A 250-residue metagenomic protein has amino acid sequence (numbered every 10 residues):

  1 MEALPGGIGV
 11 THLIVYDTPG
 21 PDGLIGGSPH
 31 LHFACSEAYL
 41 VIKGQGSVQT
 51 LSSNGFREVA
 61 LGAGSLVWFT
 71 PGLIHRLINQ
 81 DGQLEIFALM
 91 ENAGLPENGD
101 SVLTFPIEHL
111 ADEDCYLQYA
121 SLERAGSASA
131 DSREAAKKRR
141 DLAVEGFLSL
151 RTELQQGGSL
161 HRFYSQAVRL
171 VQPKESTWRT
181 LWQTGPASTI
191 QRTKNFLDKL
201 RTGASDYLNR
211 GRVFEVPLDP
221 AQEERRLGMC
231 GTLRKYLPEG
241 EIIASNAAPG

Functional and structural regions predicted by a protein language model:
E2-V15: N-terminal regions that are enriched for targeting/export leaders and immediately downstream pro/stem segments
H12-H32: Conserved short histidine dyad/triad with adjacent acidic residue
F33-V48, M90-E91: Short, conserved beta-strand element in jelly-roll/cupin
L51-P71: Short acidic-glycine-tyrosine-enriched beta hairpin
L73-R76: Short, charged beta-turn/beta-strand-edge "cap" motif at the junction between a beta-strand and an adjacent loop
D81-G157: Double-stranded beta-helix
R124-L208: An accessory alpha-helical subdomain
L181-G250: C-terminal non-catalytic accessory extensions
